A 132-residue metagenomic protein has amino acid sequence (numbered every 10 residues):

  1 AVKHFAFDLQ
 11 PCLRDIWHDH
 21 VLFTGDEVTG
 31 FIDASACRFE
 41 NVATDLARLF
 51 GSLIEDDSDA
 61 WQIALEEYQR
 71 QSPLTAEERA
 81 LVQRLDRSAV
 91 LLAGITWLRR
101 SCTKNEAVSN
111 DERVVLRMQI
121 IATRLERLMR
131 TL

Functional and structural regions predicted by a protein language model:
A1-H4, T24-G25, D59-E66, R70 (+1 more regions): Replace "anionic and nucleotidyl ligands
A1-T44: Active-site acidic catalytic loop and adjacent metal/ATP-binding pocket of ATP-dependent phosphoryl transfer enzymes
A1-V2, D26, D59, T75-A76 (+2 more regions): Hydrophobic/basic alpha-helical segments enriched in Actinobacteria
L13, D86-R87: Secondary-structure capping and boundary motifs in well-ordered enzyme cores
V42-P73, S88-N105: Active-site activation/catalytic loop segments of kinase-like enzymes and analogous catalytic loops in related
A76-D86: All-alpha amphipathic helical-bundle segments outside canonical DNA-binding/catalytic cores that form hydrophobic
A93-L132: ATP/Mg2+ or Mg2+-diphosphate-binding catalytic cores that bind nucleotide phosphates or diphosphates via glycine-rich
